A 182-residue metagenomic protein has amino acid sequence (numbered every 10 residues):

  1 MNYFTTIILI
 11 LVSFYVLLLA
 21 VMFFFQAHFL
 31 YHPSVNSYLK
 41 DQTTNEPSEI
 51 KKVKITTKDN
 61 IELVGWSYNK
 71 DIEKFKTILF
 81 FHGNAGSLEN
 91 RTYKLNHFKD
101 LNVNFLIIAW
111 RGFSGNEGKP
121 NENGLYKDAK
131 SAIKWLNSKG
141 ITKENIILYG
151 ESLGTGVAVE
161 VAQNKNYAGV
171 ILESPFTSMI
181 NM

Functional and structural regions predicted by a protein language model:
M1-T5: Positively charged n-region of N-terminal signal peptides that target proteins for export
I7, L11-T56: An N-terminal hydrophobic leader/cap segment in hydrolases
P47-E49, N102, K143-N145, Y167: A generic structural signal for alpha->beta connector loops
K58-W135, K139, E144, T155-G156: Membrane-embedded segments
L106, Y149, I171: Conserved Rossmann-like nucleotide-binding pocket used by diverse enzymes that bind dinucleotide cofactors
Y149-G154, A158: Gly/Ala-rich beta-loop-alpha elbow adjacent to hydrolase catalytic centers
V157-M182: Hydrolase active-site cap/lid region
